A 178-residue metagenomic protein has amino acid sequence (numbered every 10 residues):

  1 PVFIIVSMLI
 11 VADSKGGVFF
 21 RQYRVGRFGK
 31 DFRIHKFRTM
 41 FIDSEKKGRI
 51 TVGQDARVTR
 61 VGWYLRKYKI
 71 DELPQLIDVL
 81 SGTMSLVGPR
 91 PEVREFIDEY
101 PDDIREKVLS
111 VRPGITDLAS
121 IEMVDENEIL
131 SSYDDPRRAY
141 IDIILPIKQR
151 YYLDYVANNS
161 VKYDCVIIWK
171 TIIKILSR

Functional and structural regions predicted by a protein language model:
P1-I42, Y155-R178: A hydrophobic, helix-centered structural microdomain
V6, R21, R49, V87-P89 (+3 more regions): Short, hydrophobic secondary-structure boundary micro-motifs
S7, F20, T59-W63, E95 (+1 more regions): Positions in alpha-helical segments
K15, R21, F28, K46-G48 (+5 more regions): Glycine-rich, flexible loop/turn motifs
F20-R57, A119-P146: Short, glycine-rich, amphipathic interfacial segments at transmembrane boundaries or analogous
I50, Q54, R66, D154 (+1 more regions): Aromatic-acidic/polar surface patches that form glycan- and anion
G53-P113, D117-L118: A short, structured surface patch at a secondary-structure boundary
L109-R178: C-terminal terminal-structure detector
